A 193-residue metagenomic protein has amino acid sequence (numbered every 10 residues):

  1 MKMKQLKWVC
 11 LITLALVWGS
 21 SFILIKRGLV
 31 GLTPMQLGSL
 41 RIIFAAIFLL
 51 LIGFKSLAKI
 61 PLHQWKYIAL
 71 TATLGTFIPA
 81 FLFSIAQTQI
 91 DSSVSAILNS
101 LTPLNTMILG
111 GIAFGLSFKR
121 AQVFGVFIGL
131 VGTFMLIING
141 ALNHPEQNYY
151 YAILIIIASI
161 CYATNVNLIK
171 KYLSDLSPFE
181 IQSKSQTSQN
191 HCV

Functional and structural regions predicted by a protein language model:
M1-Q36, E146-K171, F179, H191: Glycine-/small-residue-enriched transmembrane alpha-helix faces in small-molecule transporters and effluxers
L11, A15, I68-A72, A96 (+3 more regions): Residue-level signature of transmembrane alpha-helical cores of multipass secondary-active transporters and flippases
L16-V17, S21-F22, L50-N99, M135: Specific transmembrane alpha-helical segments of multi-pass solute transporters/efflux pumps, especially DMT/EamA
G31, L62, Q89, G115-S117 (+1 more regions): Helix-loop interface residues and adjacent transmembrane-helix termini in multi-pass membrane transporters, primarily
G31-I78, N105, L109, C161-N165 (+1 more regions): Transmembrane alpha-helices of multi-pass small-molecule transport proteins
Q36-I47, F83-Q122, A158: Specific alpha-helical transmembrane segments that line the substrate/conduction pathway and gating interfaces
L49, A69, L109, F118-G140 (+2 more regions): Hydrophobic transmembrane alpha-helices of multi-pass small-molecule transport proteins
I60-Y67, A96-N99, G115-M135, P145-Y151: Loop-to-transmembrane alpha-helix entry segments
